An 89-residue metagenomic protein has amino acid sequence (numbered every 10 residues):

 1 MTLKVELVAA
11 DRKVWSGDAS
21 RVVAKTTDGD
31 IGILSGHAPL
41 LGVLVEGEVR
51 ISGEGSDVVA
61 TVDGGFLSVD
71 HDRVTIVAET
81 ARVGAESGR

Functional and structural regions predicted by a protein language model:
T2-R89: Compact, glycine-rich, soluble single-domain proteins
